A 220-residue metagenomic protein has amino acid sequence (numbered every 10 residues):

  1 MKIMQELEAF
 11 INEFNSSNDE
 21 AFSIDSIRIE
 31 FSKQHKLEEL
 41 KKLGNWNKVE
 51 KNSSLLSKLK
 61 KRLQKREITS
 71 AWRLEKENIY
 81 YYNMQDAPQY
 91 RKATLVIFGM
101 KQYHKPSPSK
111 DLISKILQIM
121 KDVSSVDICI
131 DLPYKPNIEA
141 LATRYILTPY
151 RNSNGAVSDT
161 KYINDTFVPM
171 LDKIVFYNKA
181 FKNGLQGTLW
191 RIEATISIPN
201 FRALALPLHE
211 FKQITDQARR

Functional and structural regions predicted by a protein language model:
M1-R220: Structured, helix-rich domain cores that form ligand/interaction pockets
